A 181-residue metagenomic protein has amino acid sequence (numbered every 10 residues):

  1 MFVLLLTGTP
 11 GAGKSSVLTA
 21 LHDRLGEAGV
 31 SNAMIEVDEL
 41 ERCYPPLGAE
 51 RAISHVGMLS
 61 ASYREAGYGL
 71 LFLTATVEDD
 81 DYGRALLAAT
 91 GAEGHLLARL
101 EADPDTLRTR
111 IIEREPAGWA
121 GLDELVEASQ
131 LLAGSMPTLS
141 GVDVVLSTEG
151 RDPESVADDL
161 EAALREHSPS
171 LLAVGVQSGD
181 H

Functional and structural regions predicted by a protein language model:
V3: Walker A (P-loop) ATP-phosphate-binding motif of ABC ATPase nucleotide-binding domains
L6: Hydrophobic anchor at the beta1->P-loop junction of P-loop NTPases
P10: The conserved Walker
G13: Conserved glycine(s) of the Walker
S16-A61: Conserved substrate/cofactor phosphate-moiety recognition/catalytic segment in nucleotide-dependent phosphotransferases
A66-L73, L96: Loop/turn-to-beta-strand initiation segments
A92-I112, L146: Conserved phosphate-donor/acceptor-positioning beta-strand/loop module used by diverse small-molecule
P116-E161, E166-H167, A173-H181: Small-molecule kinase domains that catalyze NTP-dependent phosphoryl transfer to phosphate-bearing small molecules
